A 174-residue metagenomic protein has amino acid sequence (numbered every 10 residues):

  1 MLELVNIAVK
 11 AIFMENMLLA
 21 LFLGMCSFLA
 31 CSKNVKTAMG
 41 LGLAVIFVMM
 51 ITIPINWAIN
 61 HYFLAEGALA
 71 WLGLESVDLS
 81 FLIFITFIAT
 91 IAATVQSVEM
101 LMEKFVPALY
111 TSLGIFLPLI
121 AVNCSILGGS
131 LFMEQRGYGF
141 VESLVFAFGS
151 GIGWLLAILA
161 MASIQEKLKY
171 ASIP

Functional and structural regions predicted by a protein language model:
M1-F13: Small-residue-enriched transmembrane helix starts and helix-helix packing motifs in multi-pass inner-membrane proteins
M1-L2, M25-S27, T52-H61, L69-L72: Membrane-embedded alpha-helical segments in integral membrane proteins
A11, N16, F28, G40 (+15 more regions): Alpha-helical transmembrane segments in multi-pass membrane proteins
F22-A30, E99-F105, F116-L119, C124-G137: Generic transmembrane alpha-helix signature in multi-pass membrane proteins, especially transporters/channels
L23-T37, V95-L109, M161-I173: C-terminal ends of transmembrane helices
T37, L41, S80-F84, E142: Residue-level signature of transmembrane alpha-helical entry/exit and packing/kink sites in multi-pass membrane
A58-E75, E134-V145, Y170-I173: Membrane-interface helix termini and inter-helical loops of multi-pass transporters
H61-L113: Ordered, amphipathic secondary-structure segments that act as subunit-interaction surfaces in large macromolecular
